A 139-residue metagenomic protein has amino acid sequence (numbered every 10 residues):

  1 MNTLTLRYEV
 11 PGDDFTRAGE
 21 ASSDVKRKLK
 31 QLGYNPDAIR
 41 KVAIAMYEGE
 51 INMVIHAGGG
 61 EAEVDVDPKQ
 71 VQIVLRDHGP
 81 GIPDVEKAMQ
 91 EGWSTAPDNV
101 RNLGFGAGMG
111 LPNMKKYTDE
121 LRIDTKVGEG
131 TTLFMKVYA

Functional and structural regions predicted by a protein language model:
M1-I44: Bergerat-fold GHKL ATPase/HATPase_c domain
M1-Y8, E50-A139: Conserved beta-strand-loop-beta-strand hairpin that lines the nucleotide-binding pocket of ATP/GTP-utilizing enzymes
